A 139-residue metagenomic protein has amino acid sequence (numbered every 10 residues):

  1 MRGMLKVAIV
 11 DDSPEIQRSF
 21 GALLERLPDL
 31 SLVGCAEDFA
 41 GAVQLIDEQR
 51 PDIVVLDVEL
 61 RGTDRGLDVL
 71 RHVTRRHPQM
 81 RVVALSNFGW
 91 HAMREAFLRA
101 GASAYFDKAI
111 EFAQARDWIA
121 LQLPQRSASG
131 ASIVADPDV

Functional and structural regions predicted by a protein language model:
P14-G34: Two-component/phosphorelay signaling modules centered on CheY-like receiver
E15, F88-A92: Negatively charged, flexible loop motifs adjacent to catalytic sites in prokaryotic signal transduction proteins
C35-I53, V58: Acidic, metal-coordinating helix/loop segments flanking the phosphotransfer/catalytic sites of two-component signaling
D57-L70: Conserved phosphotransfer microenvironments
L67-Q79: Short amphipathic alpha-helix used as the core "switch/output" element in two-component signaling
A92, I110-A120, S127: C-terminal output helix
